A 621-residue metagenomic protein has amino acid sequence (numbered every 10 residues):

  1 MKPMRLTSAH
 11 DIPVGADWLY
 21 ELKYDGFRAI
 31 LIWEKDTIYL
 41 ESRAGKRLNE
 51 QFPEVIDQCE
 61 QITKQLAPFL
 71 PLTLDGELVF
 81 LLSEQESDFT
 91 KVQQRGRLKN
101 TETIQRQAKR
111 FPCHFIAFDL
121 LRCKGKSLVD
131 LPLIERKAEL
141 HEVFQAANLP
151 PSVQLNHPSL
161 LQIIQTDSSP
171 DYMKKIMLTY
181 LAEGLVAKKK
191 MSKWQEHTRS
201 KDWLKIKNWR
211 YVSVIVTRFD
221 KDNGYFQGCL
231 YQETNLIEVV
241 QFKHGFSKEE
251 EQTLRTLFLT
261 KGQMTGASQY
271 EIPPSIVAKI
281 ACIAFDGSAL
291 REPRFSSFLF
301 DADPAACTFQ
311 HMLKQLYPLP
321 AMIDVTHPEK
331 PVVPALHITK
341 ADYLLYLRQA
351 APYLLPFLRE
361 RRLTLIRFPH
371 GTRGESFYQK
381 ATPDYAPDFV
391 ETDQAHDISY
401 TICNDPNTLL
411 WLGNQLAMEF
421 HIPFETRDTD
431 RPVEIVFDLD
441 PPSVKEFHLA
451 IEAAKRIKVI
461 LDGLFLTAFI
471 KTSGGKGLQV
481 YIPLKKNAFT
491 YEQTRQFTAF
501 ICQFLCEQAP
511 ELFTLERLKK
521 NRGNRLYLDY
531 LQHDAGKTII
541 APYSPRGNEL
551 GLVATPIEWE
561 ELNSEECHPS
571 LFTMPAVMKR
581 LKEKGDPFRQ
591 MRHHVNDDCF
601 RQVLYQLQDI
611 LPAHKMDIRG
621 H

Functional and structural regions predicted by a protein language model:
M1-E34, I38-Y39, P151-T256, K471 (+2 more regions): Nucleic-acid 5′ end/cap handling module spanning
K2-T7, Q61-Q65, R95-R110, P318 (+5 more regions): SsDNA-processing nucleotidyl-transfer enzymes
P13-Y39, P318-G374: TRNA-binding/sensing appendages of the translation machinery
W33-E142, C282: Covalent nucleotidyltransferase
R110-C113, L257, A267-L345, P352-E360 (+2 more regions): C-terminal accessory nucleic-acid interaction domains of nucleic acid-metabolism proteins
D171-Y172, M177-Y180, K193, G413-S473 (+1 more regions): Signature for HUH/AEP ssDNA processing cores
N235-T256, A386-D393, E446-D462, I482-L512 (+1 more regions): Helical (often loop-to-helix) elements that flank the catalytic cores of nucleotide-handling enzymes
E434-V436, F469-T490, R525-H533: Histidine-centered divalent-metal-coordination microenvironment in nucleic-acid enzymes
